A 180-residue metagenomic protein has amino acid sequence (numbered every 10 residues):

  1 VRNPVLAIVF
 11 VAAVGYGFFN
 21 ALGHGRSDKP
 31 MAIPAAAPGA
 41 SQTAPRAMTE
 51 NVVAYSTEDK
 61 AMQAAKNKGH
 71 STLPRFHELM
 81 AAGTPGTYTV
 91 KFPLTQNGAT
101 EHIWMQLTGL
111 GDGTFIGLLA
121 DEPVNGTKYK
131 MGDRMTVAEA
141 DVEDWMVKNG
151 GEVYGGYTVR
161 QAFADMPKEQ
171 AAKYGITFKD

Functional and structural regions predicted by a protein language model:
R2-W104, T108-D180: Mixed-charge, low-complexity intrinsically disordered regions
